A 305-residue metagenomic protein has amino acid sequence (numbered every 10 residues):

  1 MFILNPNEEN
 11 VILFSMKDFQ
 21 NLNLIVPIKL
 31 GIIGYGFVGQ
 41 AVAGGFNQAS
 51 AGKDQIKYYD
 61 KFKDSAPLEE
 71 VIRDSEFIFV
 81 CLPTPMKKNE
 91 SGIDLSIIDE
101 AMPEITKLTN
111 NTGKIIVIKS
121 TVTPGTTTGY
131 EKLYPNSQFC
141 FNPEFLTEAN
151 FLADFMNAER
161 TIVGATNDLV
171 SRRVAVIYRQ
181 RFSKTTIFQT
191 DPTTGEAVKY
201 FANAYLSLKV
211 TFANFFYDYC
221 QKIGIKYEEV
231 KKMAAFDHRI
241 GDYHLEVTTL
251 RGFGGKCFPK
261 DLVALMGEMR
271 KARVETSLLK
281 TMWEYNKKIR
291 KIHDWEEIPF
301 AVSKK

Functional and structural regions predicted by a protein language model:
F14-D18, N23-I25, G52, Y130-C140 (+5 more regions): Internal alpha-helical scaffold of NAD(P)-dependent oxidoreductase catalytic cores
F14-R73, F77: NAD(P)+-binding Rossmann beta1-loop-alpha1 motif at the extreme N-terminus of oxidoreductases
F77, M86-N150: Rossmann-like NAD(P)(H) cofactor-binding subdomain of soluble oxidoreductases
L82-P83: Conserved NAD(P)H cofactor-binding loop of Rossmann-fold oxidoreductase domains
K226-K280, K291-P299, S303: C-terminal substrate-binding/catalytic lobe of Rossmann-fold NAD(P)-dependent oxidoreductases
